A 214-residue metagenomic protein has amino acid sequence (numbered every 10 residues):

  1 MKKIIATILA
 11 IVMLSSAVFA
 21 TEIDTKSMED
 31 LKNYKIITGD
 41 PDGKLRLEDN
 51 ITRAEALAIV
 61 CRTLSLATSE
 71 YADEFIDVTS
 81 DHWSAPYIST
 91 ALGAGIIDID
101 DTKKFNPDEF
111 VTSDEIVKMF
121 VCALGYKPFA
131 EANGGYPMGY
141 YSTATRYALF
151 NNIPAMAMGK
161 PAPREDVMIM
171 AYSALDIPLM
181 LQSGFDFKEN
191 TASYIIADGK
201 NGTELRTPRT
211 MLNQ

Functional and structural regions predicted by a protein language model:
K2-E29, N33-L57, C61-P86, G93-D114 (+2 more regions): Feature responds to low-complexity, polar/acidic, surface-exposed segments characteristic of secreted/exported proteins
E165, M170: Surface-exposed binding/hinge segments that line and control ligand-binding clefts or catalytic entry sites
